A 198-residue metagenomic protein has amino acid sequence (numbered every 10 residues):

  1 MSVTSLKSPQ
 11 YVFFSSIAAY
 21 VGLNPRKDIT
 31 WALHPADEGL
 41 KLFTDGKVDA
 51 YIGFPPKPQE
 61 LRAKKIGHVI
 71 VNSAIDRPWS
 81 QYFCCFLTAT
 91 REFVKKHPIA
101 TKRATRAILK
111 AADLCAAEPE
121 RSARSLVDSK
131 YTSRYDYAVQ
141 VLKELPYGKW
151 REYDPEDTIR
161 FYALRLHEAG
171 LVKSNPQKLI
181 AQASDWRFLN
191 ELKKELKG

Functional and structural regions predicted by a protein language model:
M1-A63, E120, E156, R160-F161: Bilobed "Venus flytrap"/periplasmic-binding protein-like clamshell domains and structurally analogous long
L6, W79-Q81, S133, D154: A generic short alpha-helical patch detector that favors 3-5-residue windows in or near N-terminal regions
L23, I66-G67, Y131, L171: Short aromatic/hydrophobic-glycine micro-motifs
K27, I52, I70-V71, Y135-Y137 (+1 more regions): A generic structural-conservation signal
A36, L61, P78-S80, E144-P146 (+1 more regions): Short secondary-structure boundary/hinge segments and terminal tails
E38-D128: Pocket-lining segment of extracytoplasmic ligand-binding domains
K95-S174: Secondary-structure end/capping motifs
H167-G198: Conserved C-terminal helix/tail region of periplasmic/extracytoplasmic solute-binding proteins
